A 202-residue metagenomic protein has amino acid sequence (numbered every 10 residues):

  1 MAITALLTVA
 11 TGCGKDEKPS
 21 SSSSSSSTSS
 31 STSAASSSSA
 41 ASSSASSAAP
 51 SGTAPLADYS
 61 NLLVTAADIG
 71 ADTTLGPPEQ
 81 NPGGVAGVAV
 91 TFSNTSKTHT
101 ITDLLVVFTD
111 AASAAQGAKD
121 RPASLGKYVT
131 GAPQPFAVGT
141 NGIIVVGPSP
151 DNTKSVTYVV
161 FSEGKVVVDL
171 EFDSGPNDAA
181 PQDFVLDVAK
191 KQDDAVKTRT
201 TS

Functional and structural regions predicted by a protein language model:
M1-I3: N-terminal export and membrane-targeting signals
T8-G12: C-terminal motif of bacterial Sec signal peptides marking the signal peptidase cleavage site
G14-T91, N141, G175, Q182-S202: N-terminal "mature-domain start" segment
A66-P82, A115-Y158, D194-S202: Short Gly/Thr-rich strand-loop-strand
A86-N94, S155-E163: Short, surface-exposed beta-strand/loop micro-motifs that present aromatic residues
A89-Q116: A short acidic-to-branched-hydrophobic micro-motif
D103, K165-S174: Short, well-ordered beta-strand elements
F108-A112, F136-G139, S162-G164: A short, structured loop/turn motif at beta-sheet edges
